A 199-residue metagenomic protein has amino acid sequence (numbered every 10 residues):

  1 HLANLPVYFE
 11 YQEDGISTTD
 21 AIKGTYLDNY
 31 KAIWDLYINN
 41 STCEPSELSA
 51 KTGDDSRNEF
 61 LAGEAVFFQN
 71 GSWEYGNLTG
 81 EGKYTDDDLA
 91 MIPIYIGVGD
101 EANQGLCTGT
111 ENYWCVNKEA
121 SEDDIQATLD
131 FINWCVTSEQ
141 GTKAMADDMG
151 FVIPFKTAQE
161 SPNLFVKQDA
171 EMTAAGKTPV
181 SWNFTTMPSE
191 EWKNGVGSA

Functional and structural regions predicted by a protein language model:
H1, D55-N58, Y75-E81: Pocket-flanking alpha-helical
H1-I22, A65: Extracytoplasmic/periplasmic solute-binding protein
T18-S49: Glycine-centered hinge/linker elements that transmit conformational signals in sensory and ligand-binding systems
T42, E81-D148: Extracytoplasmic/periplasmic substrate-recognition and gating elements
E47-A62: Short helix-initiation/N-cap motifs at beta->coil->alpha
G53, N70-Y75, T110-N112: Beta->alpha turn/N-cap motifs
A62-G71: Alpha-to-beta junction loops
T108, F151-I153, A170-A199: C-terminal capping/gating helix-and-loop segments adjacent to ligand/active sites or protein-protein/ligand interfaces
